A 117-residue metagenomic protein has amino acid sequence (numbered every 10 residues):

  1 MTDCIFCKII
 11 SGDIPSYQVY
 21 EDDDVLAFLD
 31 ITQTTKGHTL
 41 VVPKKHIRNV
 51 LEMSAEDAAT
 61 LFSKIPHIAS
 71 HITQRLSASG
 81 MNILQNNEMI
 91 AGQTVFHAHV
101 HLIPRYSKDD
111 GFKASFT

Functional and structural regions predicted by a protein language model:
M1-T117: HIT superfamily nucleotide-processing domains
